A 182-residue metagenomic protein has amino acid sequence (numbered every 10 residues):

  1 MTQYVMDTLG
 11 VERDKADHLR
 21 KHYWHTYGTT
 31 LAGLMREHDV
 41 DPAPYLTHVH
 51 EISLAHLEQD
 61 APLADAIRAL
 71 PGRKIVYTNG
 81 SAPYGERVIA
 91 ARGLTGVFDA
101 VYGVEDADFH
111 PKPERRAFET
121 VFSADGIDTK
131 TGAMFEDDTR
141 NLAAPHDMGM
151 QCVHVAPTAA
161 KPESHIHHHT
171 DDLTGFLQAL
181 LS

Functional and structural regions predicted by a protein language model:
M1-A64, P83: N-terminal helical cap/lid subdomain that shapes the substrate entry/recognition surface in HAD-like hydrolases
D7-G10, H25, R36, L54 (+5 more regions): Short N-terminal micro-motifs specific to bacterial/archaeal maturation and metal-cluster initiation sites
D17-L19, H50-L54, G72, V104-E105 (+1 more regions): Short, contiguous strand/loop micro-motifs
R20-Y23, H56-Q59, K74, T78 (+1 more regions): Alpha-helix initiation/capping motif
P62-G72: A short, Lys/Arg-enriched amphipathic alpha-helix followed by its capping loop at the start of a domain
R68, I75, S81-S182: Asp-based, Mg2+/Mn2+-dependent phosphohydrolase catalytic module
